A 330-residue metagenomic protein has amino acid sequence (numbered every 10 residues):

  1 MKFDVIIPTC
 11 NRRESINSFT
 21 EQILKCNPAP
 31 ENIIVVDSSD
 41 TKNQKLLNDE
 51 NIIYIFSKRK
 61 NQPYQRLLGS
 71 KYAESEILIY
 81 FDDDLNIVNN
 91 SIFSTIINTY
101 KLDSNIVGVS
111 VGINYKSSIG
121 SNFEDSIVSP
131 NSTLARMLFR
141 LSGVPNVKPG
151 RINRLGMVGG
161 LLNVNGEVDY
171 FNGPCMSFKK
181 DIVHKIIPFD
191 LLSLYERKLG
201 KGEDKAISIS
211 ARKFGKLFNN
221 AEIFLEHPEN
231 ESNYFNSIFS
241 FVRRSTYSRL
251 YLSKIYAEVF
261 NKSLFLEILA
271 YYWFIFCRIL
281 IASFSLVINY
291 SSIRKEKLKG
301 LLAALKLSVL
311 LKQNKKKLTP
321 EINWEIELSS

Functional and structural regions predicted by a protein language model:
N11-K25: Short, well-formed alpha-helical segments that are part of the catalytic scaffolds of diverse glycosyltransferases
Q22, V35-K45, L85-N86: A conserved acidic beta->alpha catalytic loop
S57-A73: Glycine-rich, basic loop-to-helix element that forms the pyrophosphate-binding segment of sugar-nucleotide handling
L78: Short aromatic/hydrophobic "clamp" motif used to bind/position activated sugar donors
S91-L141: Conserved donor NDP-sugar-binding/catalytic core segment of glycosyltransferases
F171-G173, L194-I207: Acidic donor-binding loop at a coil-to-helix junction in glycosyltransferase catalytic cores that engages
F189-K201, K216-I238, R249-L252: Active-site donor/metal-binding and catalytic loop motifs of nucleotide-sugar-dependent glycosylation enzymes
S240-S248, V259-S330: Non-catalytic, C-terminal membrane-associated alpha-helical segments of glycosyltransferases
